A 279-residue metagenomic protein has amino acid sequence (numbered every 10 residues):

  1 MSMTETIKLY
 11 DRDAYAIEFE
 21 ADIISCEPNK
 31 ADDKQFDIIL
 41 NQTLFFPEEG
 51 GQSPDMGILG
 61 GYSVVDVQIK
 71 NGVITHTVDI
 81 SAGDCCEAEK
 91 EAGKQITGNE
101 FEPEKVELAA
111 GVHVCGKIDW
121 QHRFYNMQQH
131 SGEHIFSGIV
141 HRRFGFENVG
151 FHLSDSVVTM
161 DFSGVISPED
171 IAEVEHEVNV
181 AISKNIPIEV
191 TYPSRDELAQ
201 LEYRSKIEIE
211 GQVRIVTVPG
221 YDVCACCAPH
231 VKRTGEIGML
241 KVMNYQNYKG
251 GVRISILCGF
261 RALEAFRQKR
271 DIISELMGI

Functional and structural regions predicted by a protein language model:
M1-I279: A glycine- and charged-residue-rich anion-binding loop/surface
